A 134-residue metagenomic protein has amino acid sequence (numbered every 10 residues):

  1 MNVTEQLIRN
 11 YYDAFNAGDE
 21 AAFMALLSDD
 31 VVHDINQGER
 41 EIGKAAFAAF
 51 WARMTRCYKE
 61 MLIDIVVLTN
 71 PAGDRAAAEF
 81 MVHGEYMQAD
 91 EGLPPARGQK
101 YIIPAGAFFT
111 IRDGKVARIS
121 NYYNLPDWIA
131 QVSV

Functional and structural regions predicted by a protein language model:
M1-V134: C-terminal and inter-domain tail/linker signature
